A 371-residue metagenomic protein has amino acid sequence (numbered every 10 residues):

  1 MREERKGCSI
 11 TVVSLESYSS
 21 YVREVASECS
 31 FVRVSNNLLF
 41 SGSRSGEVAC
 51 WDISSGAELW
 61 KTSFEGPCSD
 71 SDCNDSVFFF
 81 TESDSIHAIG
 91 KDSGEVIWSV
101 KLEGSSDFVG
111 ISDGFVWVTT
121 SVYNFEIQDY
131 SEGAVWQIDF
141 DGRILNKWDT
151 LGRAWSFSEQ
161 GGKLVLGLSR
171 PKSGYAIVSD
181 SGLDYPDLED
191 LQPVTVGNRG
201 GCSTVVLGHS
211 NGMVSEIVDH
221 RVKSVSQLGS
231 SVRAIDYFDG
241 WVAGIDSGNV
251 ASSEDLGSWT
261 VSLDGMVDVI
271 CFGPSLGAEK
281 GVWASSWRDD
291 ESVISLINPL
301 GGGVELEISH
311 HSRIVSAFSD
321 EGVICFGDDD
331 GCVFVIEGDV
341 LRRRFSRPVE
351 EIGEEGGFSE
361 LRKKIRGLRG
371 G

Functional and structural regions predicted by a protein language model:
E3-S27, S55: A short helix->beta-strand "capping" segment at the edge of beta-propeller domains
S17-E24, A57-T62, E95-V100, G142-W148 (+5 more regions): A short beta-strand motif characteristic of beta-propeller blades
Y21-G46, T62-D70: Beta-strand-rich domains and repeat architectures in extracellular enzymes and scaffolds, especially beta-propellers
S27-R33, E65-D75, E103-D113, D149-G162 (+5 more regions): Repeated scaffold domains used in trafficking and secretory/extracellular systems, primarily beta-propellers
S45, D84, V122-N124, R170 (+4 more regions): Residue-level signature of beta-propeller blades and closely related beta-rich strand-turn architectures in secreted
A49, H87-A88, W136, G174-A176 (+4 more regions): WD40 beta-propeller blade core
F80-T81, F125-E132, S169-S173, W287-S292: Short, solvent-exposed loop/turn segments at conserved positions within beta-propeller repeat blades
H310-G371: Blade-level signature of beta-propeller repeat domains, shared across WD40, Kelch, NHL, RCC1 and BNR/Asp-box propellers
